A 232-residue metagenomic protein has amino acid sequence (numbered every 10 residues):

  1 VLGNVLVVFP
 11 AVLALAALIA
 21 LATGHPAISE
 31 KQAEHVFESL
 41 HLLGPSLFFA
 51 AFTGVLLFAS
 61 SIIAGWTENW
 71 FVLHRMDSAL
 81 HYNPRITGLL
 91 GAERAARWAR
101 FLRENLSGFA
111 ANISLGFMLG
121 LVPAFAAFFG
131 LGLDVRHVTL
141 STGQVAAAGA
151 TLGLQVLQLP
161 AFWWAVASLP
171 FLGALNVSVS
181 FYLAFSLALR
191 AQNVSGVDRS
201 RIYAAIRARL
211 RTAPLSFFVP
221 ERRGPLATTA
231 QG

Functional and structural regions predicted by a protein language model:
V1, E30-Q32, I113, G232: Generic low-polarity alpha-helical segments
V1, L43, N105-L106: Hydrophobic alpha-helical transmembrane segments and adjacent short intramembrane/lumenal linkers of inner/organellar
L2-V7, A11, F52, A110 (+3 more regions): Hydrophobic alpha-helical transmembrane segments of multipass membrane transporters and ion channels, focusing on
G3, V12-A20, G65, A127 (+3 more regions): Membrane-water interface at transmembrane helix exits
L6-L90, G132-T151: Catalytic or ion-translocation cores adjacent to nucleophile or general acid/base/metal-coordination motifs in diverse
A59, R75-G232: Long, compositionally biased intrinsically disordered regions
